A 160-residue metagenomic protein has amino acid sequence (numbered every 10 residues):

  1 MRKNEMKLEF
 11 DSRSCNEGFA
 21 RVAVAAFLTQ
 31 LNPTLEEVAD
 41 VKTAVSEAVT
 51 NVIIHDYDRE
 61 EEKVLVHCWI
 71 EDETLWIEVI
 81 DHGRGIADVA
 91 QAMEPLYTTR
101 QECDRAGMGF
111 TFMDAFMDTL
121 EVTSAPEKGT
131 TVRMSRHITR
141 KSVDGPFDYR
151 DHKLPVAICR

Functional and structural regions predicted by a protein language model:
M1-K7, V52-R160: Conserved beta-strand-loop-beta-strand hairpin that lines the nucleotide-binding pocket of ATP/GTP-utilizing enzymes
K7-F19: STAS-typified acidic loop motif
S12, A26-Q30, R59: Short, motif-level signal for alpha-helix interfacial/capping segments enriched in acidic residues and aromatics/proline
G18, A39, A90-M93: Generic structural signal for individual residues within well-ordered alpha-helical segments across diverse proteins
F19-V22, C68: Short, charged, low-hydrophobicity "junction" segments
R21-S46: Conserved short strand/loop->alpha-helix "switch" segment adjacent to the catalytic nucleotide/phosphoryl-transfer site
E47-N51: Conserved polar catalytic motif of the HATPase_c/GHKL fold
